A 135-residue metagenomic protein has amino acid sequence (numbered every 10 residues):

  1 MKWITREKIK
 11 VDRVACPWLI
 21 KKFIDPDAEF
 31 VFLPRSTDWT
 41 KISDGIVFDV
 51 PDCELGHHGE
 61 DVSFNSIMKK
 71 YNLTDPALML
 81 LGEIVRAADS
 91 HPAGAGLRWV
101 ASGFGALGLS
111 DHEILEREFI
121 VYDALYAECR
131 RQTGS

Functional and structural regions predicted by a protein language model:
M1-I4, V11, G45, W99-S110: Generic alpha-helix detector with strongest preference for long hydrophobic helices that associate with membranes
K2-R6, D12-L78: Conserved, aromatic- and glycine-enriched, well-ordered alpha/beta core segments that occur as contiguous structural
K70-S135: A charged, amphipathic interaction segment
